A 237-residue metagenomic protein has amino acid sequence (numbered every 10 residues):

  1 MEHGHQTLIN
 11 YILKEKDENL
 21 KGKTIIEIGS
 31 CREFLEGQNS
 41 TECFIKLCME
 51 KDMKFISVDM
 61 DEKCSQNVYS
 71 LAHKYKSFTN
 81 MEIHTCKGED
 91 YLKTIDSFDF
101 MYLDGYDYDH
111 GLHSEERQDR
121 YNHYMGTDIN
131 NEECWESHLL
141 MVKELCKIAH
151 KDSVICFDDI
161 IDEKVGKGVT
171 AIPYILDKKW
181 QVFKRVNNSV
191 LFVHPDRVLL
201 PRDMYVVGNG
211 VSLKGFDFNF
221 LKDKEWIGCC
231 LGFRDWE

Functional and structural regions predicted by a protein language model:
M1-L199: A short alpha-helical cap/connector motif
G29, G208, C230: Conserved S-adenosyl-L-methionine
E62, C230-L231: Alpha-helix N-cap/helix-start capping motif
L200-W226: N-terminal glycine-/serine-/threonine-rich phosphate-binding loop
F233-E237: Conserved small/polar residues in nucleotide/adenosyl-binding loops
